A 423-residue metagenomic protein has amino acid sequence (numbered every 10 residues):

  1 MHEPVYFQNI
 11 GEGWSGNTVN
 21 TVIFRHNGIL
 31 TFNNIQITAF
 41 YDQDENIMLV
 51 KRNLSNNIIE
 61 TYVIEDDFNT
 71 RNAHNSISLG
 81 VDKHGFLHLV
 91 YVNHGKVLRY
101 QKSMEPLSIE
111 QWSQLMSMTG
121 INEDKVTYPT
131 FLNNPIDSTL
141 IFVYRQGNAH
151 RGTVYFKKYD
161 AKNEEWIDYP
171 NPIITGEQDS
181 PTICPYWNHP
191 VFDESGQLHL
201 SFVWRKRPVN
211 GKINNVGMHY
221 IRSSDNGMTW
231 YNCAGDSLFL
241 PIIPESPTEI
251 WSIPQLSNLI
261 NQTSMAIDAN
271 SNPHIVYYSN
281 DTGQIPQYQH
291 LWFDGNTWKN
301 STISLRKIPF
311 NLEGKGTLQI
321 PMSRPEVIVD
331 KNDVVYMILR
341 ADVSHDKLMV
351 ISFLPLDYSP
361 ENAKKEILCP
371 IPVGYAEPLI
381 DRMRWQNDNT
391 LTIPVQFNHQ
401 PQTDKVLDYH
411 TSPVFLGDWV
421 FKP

Functional and structural regions predicted by a protein language model:
H2-P423: Extracellular, repeat-based ectodomains that mediate carbohydrate processing or recognition
